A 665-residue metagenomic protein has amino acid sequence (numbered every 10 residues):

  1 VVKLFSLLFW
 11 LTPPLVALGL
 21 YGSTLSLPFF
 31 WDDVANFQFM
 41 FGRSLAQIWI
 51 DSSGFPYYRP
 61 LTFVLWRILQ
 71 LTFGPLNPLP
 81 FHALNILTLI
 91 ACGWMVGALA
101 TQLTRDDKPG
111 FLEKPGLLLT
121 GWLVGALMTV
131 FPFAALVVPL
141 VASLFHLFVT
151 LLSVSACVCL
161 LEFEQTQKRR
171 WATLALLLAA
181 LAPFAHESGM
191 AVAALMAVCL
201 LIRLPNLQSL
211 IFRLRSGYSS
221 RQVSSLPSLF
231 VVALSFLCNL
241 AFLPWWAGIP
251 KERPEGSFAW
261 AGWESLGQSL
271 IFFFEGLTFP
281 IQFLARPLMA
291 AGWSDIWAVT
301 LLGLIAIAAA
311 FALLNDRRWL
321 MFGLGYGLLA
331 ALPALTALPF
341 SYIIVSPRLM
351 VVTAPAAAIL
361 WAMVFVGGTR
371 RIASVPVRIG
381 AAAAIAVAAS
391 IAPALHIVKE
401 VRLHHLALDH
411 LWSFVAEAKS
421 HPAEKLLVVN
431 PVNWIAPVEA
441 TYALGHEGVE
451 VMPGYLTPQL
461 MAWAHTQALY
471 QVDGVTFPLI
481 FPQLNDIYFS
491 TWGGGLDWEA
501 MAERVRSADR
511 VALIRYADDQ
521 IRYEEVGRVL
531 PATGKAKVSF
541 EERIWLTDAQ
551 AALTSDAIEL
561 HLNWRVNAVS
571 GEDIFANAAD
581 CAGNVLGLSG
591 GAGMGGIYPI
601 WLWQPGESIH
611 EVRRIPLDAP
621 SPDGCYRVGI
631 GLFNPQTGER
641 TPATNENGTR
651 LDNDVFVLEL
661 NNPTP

Functional and structural regions predicted by a protein language model:
V1-L469, G493, M501-R510, Y516-V526: Polytopic membrane enzymes that build or remodel cell-surface glycoconjugates and lipids
A416-E424, P431-A436, T441-P665: C-terminal luminal/periplasmic domains and tails of membrane-associated envelope-modifying transferases
